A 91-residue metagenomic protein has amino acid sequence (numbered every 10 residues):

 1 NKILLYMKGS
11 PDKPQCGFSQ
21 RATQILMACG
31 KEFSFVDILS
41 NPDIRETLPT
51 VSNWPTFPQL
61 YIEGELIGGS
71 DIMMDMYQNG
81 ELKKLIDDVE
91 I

Functional and structural regions predicted by a protein language model:
N1-E32: Local sequence-structure signature of Cys/Sec-based thiol-disulfide redox active-site neighborhoods
K2-L4, V51-I62, G68-D71: Structural micro-motif
Y6-K8, V36-N41, W54, E63 (+1 more regions): Structured beta-strand/turn binding interfaces of compact recognition modules in eukaryotic regulators
P14-F18, V36, S40, P58 (+2 more regions): Short amphipathic alpha-helical molecular recognition features
M27-T47, P55: Thiol-based oxidoreductase modules, predominantly thioredoxin-like and allied folds used for disulfide exchange
I62-I91: Non-catalytic, surface beta->alpha helical segment in thiol-disulfide oxidoreductase systems
